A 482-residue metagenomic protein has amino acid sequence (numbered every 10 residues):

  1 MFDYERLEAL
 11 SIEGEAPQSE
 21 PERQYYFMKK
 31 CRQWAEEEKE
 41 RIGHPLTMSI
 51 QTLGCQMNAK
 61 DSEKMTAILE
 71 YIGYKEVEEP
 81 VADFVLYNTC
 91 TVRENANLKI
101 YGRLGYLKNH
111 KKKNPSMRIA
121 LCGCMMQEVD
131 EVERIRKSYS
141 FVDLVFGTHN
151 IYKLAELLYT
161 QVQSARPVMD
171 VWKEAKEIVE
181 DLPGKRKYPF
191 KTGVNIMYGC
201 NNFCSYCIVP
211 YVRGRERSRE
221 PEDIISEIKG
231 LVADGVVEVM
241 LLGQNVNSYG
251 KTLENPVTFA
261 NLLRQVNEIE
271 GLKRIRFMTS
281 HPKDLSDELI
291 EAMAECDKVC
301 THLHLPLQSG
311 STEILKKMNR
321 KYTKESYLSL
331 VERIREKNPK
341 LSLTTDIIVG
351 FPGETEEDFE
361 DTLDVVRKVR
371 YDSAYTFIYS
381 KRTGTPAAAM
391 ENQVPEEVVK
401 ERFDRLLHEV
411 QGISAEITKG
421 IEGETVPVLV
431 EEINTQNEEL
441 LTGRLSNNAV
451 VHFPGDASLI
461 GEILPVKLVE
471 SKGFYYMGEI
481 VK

Functional and structural regions predicted by a protein language model:
M1-Y249, E288, L303, E325-E336 (+4 more regions): Proteins enriched for Cys/Gly/acidic motifs involved in redox and nucleic-acid/cofactor modification
L10-E13, A389-K482: Terminal RNA-binding accessory module
T52, T279, L307-S309, V430-E432 (+1 more regions): Flexible glycine-/small-residue-rich
C55, G250-N267, G271, M318 (+1 more regions): Radical SAM enzyme [4Fe-4S]-AdoMet core and its adjacent flexible, acidic and glycine-rich loops/tails across
S116-L121, D130, A233-E356, R367: Conserved SAM/AdoMet-binding glycine-rich loop
K187-F190, C200-N202, V299, S309 (+5 more regions): Short flexible coil/turn linkers enriched for glycine and charged/polar residues that connect secondary-structure
C204, I224, L241, F277 (+7 more regions): Conserved, mostly hydrophobic/aromatic
E354, D361, V369-Y371: Contiguous mid-protein beta-loop-alpha structural module that forms a pocket-lining wall or clamp of enzyme active
